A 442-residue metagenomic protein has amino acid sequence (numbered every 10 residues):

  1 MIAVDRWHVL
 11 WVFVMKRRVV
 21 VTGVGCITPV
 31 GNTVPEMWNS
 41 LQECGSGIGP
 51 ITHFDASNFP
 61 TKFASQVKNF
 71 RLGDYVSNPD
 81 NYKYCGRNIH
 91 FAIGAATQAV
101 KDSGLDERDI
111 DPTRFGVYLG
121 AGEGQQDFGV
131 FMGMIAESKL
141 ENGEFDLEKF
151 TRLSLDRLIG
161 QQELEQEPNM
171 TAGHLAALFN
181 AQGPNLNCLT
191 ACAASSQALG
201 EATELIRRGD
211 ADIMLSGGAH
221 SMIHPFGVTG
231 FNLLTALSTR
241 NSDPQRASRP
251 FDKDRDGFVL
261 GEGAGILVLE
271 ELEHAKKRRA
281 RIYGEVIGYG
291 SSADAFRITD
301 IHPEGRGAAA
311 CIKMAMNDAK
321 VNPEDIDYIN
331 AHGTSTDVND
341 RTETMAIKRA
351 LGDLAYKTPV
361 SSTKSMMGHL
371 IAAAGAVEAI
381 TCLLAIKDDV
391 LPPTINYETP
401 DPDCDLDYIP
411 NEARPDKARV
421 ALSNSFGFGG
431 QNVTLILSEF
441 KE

Functional and structural regions predicted by a protein language model:
F13-N81, S103, E273-Y283, I380-T394 (+1 more regions): ACP-dependent fatty acid/polyketide chain-elongation machinery
R18-T22, G45, G49, S242-A319 (+2 more regions): Condensing-enzyme catalytic core mediating Claisen C-C bond formation in acyl metabolism
V21, E36, Q42-L189, A219-V228 (+1 more regions): Conserved beta-ketoacyl condensing-enzyme motif
T52, D210-D256, Y289-P303, G333-D340 (+1 more regions): Acyl-CoA/ACP chain-elongation machinery
A92-L105, P168-F179, N185-H220, V259-A280 (+2 more regions): Active-site-proximal alpha-helical scaffold in enzymes
A99-D111, A275-R279, I312-Y328, A350-L354: Phosphate/pyrophosphate-binding loops at sites that engage ATP/ADP/AMP, CoA/4′-phosphopantetheine, polyphosphate
L140-L158, G200, E204, H220-K277 (+3 more regions): Glycine-/small-residue-rich "gating" segment that lines the acyl/pantetheine channel and substrate pocket
